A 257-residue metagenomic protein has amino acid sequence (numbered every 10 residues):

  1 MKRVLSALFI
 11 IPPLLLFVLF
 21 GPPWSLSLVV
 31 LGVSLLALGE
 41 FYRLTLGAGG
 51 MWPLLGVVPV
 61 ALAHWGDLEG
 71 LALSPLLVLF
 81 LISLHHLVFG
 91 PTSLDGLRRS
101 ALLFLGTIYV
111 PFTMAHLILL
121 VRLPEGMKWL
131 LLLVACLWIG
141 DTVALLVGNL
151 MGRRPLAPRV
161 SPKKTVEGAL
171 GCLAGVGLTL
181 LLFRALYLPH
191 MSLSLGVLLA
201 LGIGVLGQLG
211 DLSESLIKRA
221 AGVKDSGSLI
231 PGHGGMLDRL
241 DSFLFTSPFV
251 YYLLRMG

Functional and structural regions predicted by a protein language model:
M1-L201: Membrane-embedded alpha-helical bundles of polytopic integral membrane proteins
G140-V143, L237-F245: Membrane-embedded alpha-helical segments of transport systems, primarily multispan ion/solute transporters
N149-L150, K218-A220: Re-entrant/interfacial helical elements at transmembrane boundaries that shape and gate the permeation pathway
S161, T165, G235, S242 (+1 more regions): Residue-level recognition of oxygen-bearing side chains
R219-S242: Interfacial loop-to-transmembrane junctions
Y251-G257: Juxtamembrane boundary at the C-terminal end of a transmembrane helix
